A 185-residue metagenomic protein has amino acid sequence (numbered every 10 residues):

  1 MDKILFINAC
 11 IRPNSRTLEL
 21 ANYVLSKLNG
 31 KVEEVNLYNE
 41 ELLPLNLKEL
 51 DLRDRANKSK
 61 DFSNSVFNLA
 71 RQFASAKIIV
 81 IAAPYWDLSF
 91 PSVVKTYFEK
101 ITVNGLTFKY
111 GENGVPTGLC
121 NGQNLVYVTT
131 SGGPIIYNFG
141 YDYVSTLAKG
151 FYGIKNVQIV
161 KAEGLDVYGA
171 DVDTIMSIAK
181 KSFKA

Functional and structural regions predicted by a protein language model:
M1-V103, I178-A185: N-terminal beta1-alpha1-beta2 submodule of the flavodoxin-like/Rossmannoid cofactor-binding fold
C10-N14, S131-I135, G164-V167: Short histidine/acidic/glycine/proline-rich micro-motifs that form metal- and phosphate-coordinating active-site loops
V35, V128, V160: Hydrophobic residues at beta-strand termini and immediately following loops that shape nucleotide-binding pockets
A76-K77, G122, I154: Short, well-ordered alpha-helix to beta-strand connector turns
F98-I101, G105, T129, Y152: Short, well-ordered alpha-helical segments in soluble proteins
V103-N113: Conserved nucleotide-sugar donor-interacting segment of glycosyltransferase catalytic cores, predominantly GT-B
G111-F151: Short, glycine-/small-residue-rich phosphate/pyrophosphate-handling segment
N138-A185: Glycine-rich phosphate/pyrophosphate-binding loop and the adjoining helix
